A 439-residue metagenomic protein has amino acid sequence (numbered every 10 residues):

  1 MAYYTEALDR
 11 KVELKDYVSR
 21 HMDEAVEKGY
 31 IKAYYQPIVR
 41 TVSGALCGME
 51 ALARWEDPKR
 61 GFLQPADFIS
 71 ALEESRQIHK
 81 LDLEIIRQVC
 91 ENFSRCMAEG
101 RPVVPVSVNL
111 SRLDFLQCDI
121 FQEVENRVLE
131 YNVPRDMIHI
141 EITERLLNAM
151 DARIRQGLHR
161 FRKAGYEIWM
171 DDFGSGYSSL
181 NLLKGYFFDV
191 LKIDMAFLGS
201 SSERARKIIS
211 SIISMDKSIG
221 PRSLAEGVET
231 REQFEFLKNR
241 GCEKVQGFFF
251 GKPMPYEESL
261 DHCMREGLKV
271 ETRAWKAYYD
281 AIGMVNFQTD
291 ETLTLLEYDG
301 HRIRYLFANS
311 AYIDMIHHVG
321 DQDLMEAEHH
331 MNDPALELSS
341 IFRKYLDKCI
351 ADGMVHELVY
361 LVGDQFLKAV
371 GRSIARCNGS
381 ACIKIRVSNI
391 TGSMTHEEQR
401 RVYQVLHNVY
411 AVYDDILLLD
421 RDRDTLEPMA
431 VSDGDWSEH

Functional and structural regions predicted by a protein language model:
Y3-A71, N109, M170, A225 (+4 more regions): Active-site core of bacterial EAL-family cyclic-dinucleotide phosphodiesterase domains
Y3-T5, T41-E50, Q77-I154, G227: Catalytic core of bacterial c-di-GMP phosphodiesterases, primarily the EAL and HD-GYP domains, capturing alpha-helical
E6-E13, E257-D261, R265-K269, A375-V412: Sensory coupling linkers of modular signal transduction proteins
H21, K32-Q36, E50, V104-N109 (+5 more regions): PAS and PAS-like sensory modules
M22, K238, M254-W275: C-terminal helical cap(s) of enzyme catalytic domains, especially alpha/beta-barrels
L46, D57, P253, D364-I385: Short loop/turn elements at sensory-signaling interfaces that couple input to output
E125-S201, M215, I219-K252, M394-H396: The catalytic core of metal-dependent phosphodiesterases that act on cyclic dinucleotides
L296-D352, L358, R421-H439: PAS-family sensory domains
